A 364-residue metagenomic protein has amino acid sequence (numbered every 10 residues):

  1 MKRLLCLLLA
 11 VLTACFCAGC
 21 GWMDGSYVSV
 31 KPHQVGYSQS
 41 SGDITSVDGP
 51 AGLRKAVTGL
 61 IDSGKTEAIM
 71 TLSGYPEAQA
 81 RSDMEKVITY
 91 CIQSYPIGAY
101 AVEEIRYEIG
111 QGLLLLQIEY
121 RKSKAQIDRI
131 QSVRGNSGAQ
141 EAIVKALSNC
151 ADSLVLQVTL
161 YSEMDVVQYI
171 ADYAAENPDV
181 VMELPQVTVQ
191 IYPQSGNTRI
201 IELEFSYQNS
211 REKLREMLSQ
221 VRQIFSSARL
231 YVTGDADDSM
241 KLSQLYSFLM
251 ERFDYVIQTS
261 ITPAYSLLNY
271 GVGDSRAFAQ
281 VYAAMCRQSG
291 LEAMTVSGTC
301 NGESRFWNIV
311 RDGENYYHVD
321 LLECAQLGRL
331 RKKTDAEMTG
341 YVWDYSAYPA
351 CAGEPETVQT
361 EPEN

Functional and structural regions predicted by a protein language model:
M1-L4: Positively charged n-region of N-terminal signal peptides that target proteins for export
L9-A14: Hydrophobic helical h-region of N-terminal Sec-dependent signal peptides in bacterial secretory/periplasmic proteins
C15-G19: C-terminal motif of bacterial Sec signal peptides marking the signal peptidase cleavage site
G21-G234, Y345-N364: N-terminal accessory/pre-domain segments preceding catalytic cores
N209-L268: Secondary-structure boundary elements
L267-R276: Periplasmic OmpA-like peptidoglycan-binding domain that tethers envelope proteins to the cell wall
A277-V342: Hydrophobic/aromatic-rich core segments of domains that either
